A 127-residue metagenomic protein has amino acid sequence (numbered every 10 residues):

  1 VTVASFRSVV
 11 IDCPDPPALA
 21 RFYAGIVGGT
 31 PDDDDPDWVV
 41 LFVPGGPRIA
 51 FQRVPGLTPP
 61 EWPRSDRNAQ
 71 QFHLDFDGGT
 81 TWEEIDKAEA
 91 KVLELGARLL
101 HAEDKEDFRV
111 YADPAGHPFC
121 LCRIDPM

Functional and structural regions predicted by a protein language model:
V1-R7, I11-D33, F42-R98, A112-M127: Glyoxalase I/VOC metalloenzyme domain signal
W38-V40: Acidic (E/D-rich), amphipathic helical modules within compact regulatory domains
D104-E106: Short, small/polar residue-rich loop motifs at catalytic or cofactor-binding pockets
R109: Basic (Lys/Arg-enriched) interaction patch that binds polyanionic ligands
